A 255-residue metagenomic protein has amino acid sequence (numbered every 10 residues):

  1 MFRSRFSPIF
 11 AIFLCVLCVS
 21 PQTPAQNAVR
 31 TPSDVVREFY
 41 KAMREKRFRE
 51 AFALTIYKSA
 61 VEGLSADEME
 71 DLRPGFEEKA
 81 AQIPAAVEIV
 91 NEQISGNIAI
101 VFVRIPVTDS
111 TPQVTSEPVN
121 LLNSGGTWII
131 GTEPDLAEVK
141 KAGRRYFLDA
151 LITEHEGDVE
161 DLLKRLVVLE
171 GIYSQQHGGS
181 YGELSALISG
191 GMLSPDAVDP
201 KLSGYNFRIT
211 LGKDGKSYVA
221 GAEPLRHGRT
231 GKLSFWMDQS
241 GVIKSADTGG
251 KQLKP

Functional and structural regions predicted by a protein language model:
M1-F10: Bacterial N-terminal signal peptides that target proteins for export
I9-C18: Bacterial N-terminal signal peptides
P21, A25-N27: Boundary at the C-terminal end of the N-terminal hydrophobic targeting segment
V29-L54, V61, A137-L193: Conserved hydrophobic/amphipathic alpha-helical signal-anchor segments
A53-G63, D67-E70, P74-P84, I94-S95 (+6 more regions): Extracellular/periplasmic head regions of type IV pilus-like filament subunits
T111-P118, G228-K232: Short, surface-exposed coil-to-beta transition loops
Q113-L148, V242-D247: Short beta-strand edge/turn micro-motifs at domain boundaries
